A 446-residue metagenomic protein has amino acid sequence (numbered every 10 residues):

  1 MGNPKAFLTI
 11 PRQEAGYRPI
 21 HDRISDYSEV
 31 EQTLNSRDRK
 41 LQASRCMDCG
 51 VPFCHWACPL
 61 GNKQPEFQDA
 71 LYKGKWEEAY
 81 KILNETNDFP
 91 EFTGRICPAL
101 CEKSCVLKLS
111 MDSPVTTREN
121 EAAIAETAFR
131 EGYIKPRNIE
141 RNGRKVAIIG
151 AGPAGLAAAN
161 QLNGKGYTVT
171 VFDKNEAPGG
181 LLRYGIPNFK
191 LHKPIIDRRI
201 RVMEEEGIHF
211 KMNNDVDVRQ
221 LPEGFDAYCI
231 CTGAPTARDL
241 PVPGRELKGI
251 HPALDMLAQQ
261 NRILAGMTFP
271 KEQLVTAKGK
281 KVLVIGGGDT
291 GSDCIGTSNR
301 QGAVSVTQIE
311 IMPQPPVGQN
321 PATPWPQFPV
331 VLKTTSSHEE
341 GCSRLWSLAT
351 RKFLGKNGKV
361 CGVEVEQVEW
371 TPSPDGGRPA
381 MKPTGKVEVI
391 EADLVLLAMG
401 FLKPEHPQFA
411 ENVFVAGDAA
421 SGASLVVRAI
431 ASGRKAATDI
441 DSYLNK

Functional and structural regions predicted by a protein language model:
M1-R37, Q42, E121-K446: Residues forming the flavin
N3-S28, F53-E78, L100-E126: Iron-sulfur (Fe-S) cluster-binding segments and ferredoxin-like electron-carrier domains, especially [2Fe-2S]
K40-K73, Y80, N84-D112, G150 (+3 more regions): Cysteine-centered iron-sulfur cluster-binding motifs in ferredoxin-type domains/subunits of redox enzymes
C49-P52, E77, F89, R130 (+2 more regions): A general structural signal for well-ordered secondary-structure junctions
